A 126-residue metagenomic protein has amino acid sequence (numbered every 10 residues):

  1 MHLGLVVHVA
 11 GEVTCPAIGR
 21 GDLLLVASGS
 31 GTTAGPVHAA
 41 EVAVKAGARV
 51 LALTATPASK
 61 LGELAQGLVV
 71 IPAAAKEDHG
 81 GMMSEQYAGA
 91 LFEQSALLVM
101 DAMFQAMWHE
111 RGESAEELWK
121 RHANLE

Functional and structural regions predicted by a protein language model:
M1-L98, F104-Q105: Glycine-rich phosphate-binding loops that contact phosphosugars or nucleotide phosphates
A102, W108-E126: A short, charged, Gly/Pro-tolerant segment at domain boundaries
